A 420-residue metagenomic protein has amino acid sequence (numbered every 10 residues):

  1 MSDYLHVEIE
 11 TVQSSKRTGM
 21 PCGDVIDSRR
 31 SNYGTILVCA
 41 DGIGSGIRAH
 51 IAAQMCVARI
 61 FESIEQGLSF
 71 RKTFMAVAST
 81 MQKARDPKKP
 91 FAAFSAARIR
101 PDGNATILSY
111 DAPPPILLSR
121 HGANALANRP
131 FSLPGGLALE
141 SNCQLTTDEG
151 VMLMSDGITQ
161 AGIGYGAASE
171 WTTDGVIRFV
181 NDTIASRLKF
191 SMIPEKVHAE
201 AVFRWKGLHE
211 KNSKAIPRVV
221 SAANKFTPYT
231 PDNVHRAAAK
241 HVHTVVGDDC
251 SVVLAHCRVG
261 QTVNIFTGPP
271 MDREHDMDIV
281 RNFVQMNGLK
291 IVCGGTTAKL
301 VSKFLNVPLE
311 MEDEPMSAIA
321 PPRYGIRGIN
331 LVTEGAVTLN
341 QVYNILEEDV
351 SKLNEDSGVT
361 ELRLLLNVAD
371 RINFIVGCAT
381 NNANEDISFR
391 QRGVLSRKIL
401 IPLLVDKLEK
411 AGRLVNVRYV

Functional and structural regions predicted by a protein language model:
D3-G23, Q82, P113-N142, A199 (+4 more regions): PP2C/PPM family metal-dependent serine/threonine protein phosphatase catalytic domain, recognizing the conserved
C22, A52-H121, A138, L188-P217 (+1 more regions): Catalytic core of PPM/PP2C metal-dependent serine/threonine phosphatase domains
D24-A78, G150-M152, G164-T173, K214: Primarily the active-site beta-strand->alpha-helix module of PP2C/PPM metal-dependent phosphatases, and frequently
N32-S45, S109, Q144-G166, K206-K225 (+3 more regions): Conserved beta-strand-loop-short alpha-helix elements that form and flank the Mn2+/Mg2+-coordinating active site
G103-N104, Q285-K290: Short active-site oxyanion
N104-R178: PP2C/PPM-type serine/threonine phosphatase catalytic core, specifically the conserved beta-strand-loop-alpha-helix
Q160-R281, N287, V307-N384, F389-V420: C-terminal catalytic subdomain
V245, G288-S302: Conserved phosphate/anionic-ligand binding catalytic regions in large, soluble enzymes, centered on
